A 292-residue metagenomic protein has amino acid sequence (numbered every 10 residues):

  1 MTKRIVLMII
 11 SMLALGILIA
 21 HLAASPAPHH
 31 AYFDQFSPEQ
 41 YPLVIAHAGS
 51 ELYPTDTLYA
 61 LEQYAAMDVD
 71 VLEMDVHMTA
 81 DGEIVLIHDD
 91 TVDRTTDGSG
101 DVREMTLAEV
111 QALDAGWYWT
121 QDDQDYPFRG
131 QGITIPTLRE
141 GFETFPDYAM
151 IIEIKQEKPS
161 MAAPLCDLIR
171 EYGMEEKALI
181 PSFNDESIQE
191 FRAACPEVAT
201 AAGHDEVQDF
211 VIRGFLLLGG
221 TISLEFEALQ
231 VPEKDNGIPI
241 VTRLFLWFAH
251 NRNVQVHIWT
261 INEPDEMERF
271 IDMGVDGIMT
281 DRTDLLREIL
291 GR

Functional and structural regions predicted by a protein language model:
I5, I10-G16, A20-F33, Q40-Y41 (+2 more regions): Metal-dependent phosphodiesterase/phospholipase catalytic core, i.e., the His/Asp/Glu-rich active-site region
P38-V71: Short extracytoplasmic
V44-H47, L72-M74, M150-I152, A178-P181 (+4 more regions): Hydrophobic faces of well-ordered beta-strands that scaffold small-molecule active sites in alpha/beta enzyme cores
G49, H77, D90, K155-E157 (+5 more regions): Active-site beta-loop-alpha junctions enriched in small/polar residues
Y53-Q63, T134-L138, V207-G220, N262-R269: Short, acidic/polar
A60-M78, T144, I222-F226: Catalytic domains of carbohydrate-active enzymes, especially glycoside hydrolases
Q189, E263-D276: Catalytic cores of alpha/beta
T283-R292: C-terminal helical cap(s) of enzyme catalytic domains, especially alpha/beta-barrels
